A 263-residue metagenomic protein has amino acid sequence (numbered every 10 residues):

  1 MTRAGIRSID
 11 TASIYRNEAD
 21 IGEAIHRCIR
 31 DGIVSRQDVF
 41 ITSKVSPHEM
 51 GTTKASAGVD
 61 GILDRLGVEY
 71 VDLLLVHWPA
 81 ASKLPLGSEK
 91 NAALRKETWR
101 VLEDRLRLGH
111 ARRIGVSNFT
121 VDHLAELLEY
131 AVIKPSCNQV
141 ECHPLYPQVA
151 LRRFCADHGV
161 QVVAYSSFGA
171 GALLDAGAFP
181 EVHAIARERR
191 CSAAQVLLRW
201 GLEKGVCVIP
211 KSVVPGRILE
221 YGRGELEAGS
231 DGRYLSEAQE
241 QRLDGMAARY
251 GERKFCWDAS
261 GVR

Functional and structural regions predicted by a protein language model:
M1, G51-L66, D122-A125: Short, acidic/polar
M1-V39, G169-G171, V262-R263: N-terminal binding-site loop/beta-alpha segment at the start of enzyme catalytic domains that lines or forms
T2-R3, G22-R36, L63-V68, L128-A131 (+1 more regions): Acidic (Asp/Glu)-rich catalytic clusters
I9, V71, I114: Glycine-centered flexible beta-alpha turn that most often forms the glycine-rich phosphate-binding loop
S35-E49, L73-P79, E141-C142: A short, structured active-site edge motif that brings together acidic residues
K44-T53, P85-N91: Active-site mouth loops of central-metabolism enzymes
A55-V76, D104-L108: CE4/NodB-like, metal-dependent polysaccharide N-deacetylase domain that modifies extracellular/periplasmic N-acetylated
P79-R263: Beta/alpha (TIM)-barrel catalytic core signal, keyed to glycine-rich beta->alpha loops juxtaposed to Asp/Glu that bind
